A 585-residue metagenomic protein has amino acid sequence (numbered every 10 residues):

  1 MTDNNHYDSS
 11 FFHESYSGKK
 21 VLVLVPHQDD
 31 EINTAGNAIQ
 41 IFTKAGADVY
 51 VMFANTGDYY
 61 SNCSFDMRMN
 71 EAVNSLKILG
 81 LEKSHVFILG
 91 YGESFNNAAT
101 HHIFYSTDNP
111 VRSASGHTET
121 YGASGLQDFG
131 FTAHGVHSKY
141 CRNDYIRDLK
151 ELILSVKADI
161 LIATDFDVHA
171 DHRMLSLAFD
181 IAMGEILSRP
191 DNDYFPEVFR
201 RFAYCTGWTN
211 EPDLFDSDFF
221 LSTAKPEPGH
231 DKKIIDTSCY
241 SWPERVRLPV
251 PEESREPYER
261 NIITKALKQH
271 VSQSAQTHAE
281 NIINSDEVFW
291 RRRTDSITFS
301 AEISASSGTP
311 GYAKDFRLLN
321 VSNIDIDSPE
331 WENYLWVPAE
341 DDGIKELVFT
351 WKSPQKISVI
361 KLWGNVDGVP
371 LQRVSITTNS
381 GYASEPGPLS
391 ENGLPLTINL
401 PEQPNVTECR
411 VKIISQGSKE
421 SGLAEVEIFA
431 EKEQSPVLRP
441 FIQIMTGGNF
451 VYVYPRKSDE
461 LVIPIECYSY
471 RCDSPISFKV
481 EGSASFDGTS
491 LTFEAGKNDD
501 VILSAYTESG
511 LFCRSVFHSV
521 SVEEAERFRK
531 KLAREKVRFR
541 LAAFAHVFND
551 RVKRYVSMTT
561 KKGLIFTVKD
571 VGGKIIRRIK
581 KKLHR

Functional and structural regions predicted by a protein language model:
M1-S155, L177-N192, A203-Y204, P251-E252 (+2 more regions): Active-site rim/loop-helix segments in enzyme catalytic domains that contact anionic ligands
T2-D8, E14, A98-Y105, G116-K139 (+2 more regions): C-terminal accessory domains and tails appended to enzymatic cores
L149-D167: Proline-aspartate-enriched helix->loop->beta-strand connector
W290-K356, W363-R373, E425-R439: Disordered, acidic Ser/Thr/Pro-rich linker "stalks" and the adjacent N-terminal cap of the next globular domain
D341-I344, Q355, G364-E433: Trp- and acidic/polar-enriched beta-sheet ligand-binding modules for extracellular glycan and matrix recognition
S418-E420, E508-S515: Short, exposed coil/turn segments at beta-strand boundaries within extracellular/luminal domains
Y470-S483: Change to "...patches in solvent-exposed regions of secreted, membrane-anchored, or virion-exposed structural
I502, E523-R585: Boundary detector for helix-to-coil junctions that initiate low-complexity/charged tails
